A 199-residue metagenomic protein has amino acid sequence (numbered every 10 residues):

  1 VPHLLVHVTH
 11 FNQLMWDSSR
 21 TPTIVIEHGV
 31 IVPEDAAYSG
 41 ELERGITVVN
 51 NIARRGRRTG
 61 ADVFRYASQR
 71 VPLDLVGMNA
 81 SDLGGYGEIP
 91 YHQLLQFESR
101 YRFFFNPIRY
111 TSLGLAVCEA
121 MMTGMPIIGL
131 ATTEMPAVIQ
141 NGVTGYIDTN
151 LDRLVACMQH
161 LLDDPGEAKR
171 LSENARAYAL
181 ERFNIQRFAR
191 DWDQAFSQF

Functional and structural regions predicted by a protein language model:
M15-S18, H28-E88: Conserved catalytic-core segment of nucleotide-activated headgroup transferases in glycan assembly
L95, C118-M122, T133-A137, V143: Short alpha-helical segment that forms part of, or immediately flanks, the ligand-binding pocket in carbohydrate-active
L95-Y101: Short alpha-helical donor nucleotide-sugar binding micro-motif in glycosyltransferases
F104-F105: A short hydrophobic beta-strand element within the catalytic core of glycosyltransferases that build diverse glycans
R109: Aromatic "clamp/platform" in nucleotide-sugar-dependent glycosyltransferases that forms part of the donor/acceptor
P126-G129: Short hydrophobic beta-strand element within catalytic cores of glycosyltransferases and related nucleotide-activated
N141-D152, H160-P165: Conserved acidic donor-binding segment of nucleotide-sugar-dependent glycosyltransferases
G166-S197: A charged, aromatic-enriched C-terminal amphipathic alpha-helix characteristic of glycosyltransferases across folds
